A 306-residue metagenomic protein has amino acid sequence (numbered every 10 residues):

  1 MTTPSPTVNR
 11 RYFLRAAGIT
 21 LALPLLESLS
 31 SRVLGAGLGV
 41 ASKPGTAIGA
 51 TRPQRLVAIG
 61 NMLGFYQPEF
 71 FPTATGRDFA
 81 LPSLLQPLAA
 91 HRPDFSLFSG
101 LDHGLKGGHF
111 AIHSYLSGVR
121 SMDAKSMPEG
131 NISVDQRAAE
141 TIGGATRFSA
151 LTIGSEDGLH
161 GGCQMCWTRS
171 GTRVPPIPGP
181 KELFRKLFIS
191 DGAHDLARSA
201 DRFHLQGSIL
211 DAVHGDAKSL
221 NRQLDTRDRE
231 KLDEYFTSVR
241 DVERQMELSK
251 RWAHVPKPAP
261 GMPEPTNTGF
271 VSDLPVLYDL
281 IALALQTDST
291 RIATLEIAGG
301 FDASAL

Functional and structural regions predicted by a protein language model:
M1-L306: Ligand-binding pockets and gating/stacking loops
